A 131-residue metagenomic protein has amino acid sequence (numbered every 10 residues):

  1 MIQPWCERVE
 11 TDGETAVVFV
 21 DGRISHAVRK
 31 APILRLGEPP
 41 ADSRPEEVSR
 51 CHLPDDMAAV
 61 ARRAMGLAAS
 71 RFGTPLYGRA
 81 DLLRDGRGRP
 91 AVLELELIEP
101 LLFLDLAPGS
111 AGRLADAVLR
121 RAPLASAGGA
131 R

Functional and structural regions predicted by a protein language model:
M1-S70, A91: Phosphate-binding site of ATP-dependent enzymes
L36, L53-R131: ATP-dependent carboxylate activation and anion-phosphoryl transfer catalytic cores that bind Mg-ATP to form
